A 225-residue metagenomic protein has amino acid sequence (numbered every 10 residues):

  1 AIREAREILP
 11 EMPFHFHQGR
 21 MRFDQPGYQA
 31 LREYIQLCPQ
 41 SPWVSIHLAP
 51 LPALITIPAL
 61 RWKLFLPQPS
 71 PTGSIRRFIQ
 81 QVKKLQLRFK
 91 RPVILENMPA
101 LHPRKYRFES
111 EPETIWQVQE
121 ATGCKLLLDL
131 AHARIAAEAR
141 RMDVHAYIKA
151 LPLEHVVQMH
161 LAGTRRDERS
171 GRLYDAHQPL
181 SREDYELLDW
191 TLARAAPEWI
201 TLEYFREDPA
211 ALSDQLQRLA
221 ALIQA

Functional and structural regions predicted by a protein language model:
A1, I8-Q18, P42-I46, V93-E96 (+3 more regions): Hydrophobic faces of well-ordered beta-strands that scaffold small-molecule active sites in alpha/beta enzyme cores
A1-A5, R20-Y28, L101-E109, R134-R141 (+2 more regions): Acidic-and-aromatic substrate-binding clefts and catalytic sites of carbohydrate-active enzymes
I2-F16, P26-P42, K83-F89, Q117-A121 (+2 more regions): Acidic (Asp/Glu)-rich catalytic clusters
H17-F23, H47-L51, M98-A100, A131-I135 (+2 more regions): Active-site beta-loop-alpha junctions enriched in small/polar residues
Q25-K125: Active-site acidic/histidine proton-transfer and metal-coordination neighborhood in alpha/beta enzyme cores
W62-I75, A136-P197: Gly/Pro-rich active-site loop or hairpin
Q86-G171: Acidic/histidine-rich catalytic cores of soluble enzymes
P209-A225: C-terminal helical cap(s) of enzyme catalytic domains, especially alpha/beta-barrels
